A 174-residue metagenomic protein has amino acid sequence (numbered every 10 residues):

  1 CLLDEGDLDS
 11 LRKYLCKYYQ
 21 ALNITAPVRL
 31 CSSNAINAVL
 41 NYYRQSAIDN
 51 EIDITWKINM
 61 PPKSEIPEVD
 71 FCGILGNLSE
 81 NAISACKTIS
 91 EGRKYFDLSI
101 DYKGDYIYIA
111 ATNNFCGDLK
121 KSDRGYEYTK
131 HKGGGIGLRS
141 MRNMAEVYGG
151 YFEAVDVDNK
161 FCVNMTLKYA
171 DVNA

Functional and structural regions predicted by a protein language model:
C16-Q20, S32-N50: Short beta-to-alpha transition helix within the HATPase_c
V28, S32, I54-L75: Conserved short strand/loop->alpha-helix "switch" segment adjacent to the catalytic nucleotide/phosphoryl-transfer site
E68-E91, M144: Conserved ATP-binding N-box helix of the HATPase_c
R93-D105: Short beta-strand/loop element within the Bergerat-fold HATPase_c
D105-I136, A174: Glycine-rich/acidic phosphate-handling loop/turn and adjacent ATP-lid/helix of nucleotide-binding kinase/ATPase domains
G117, V157-N164: Glycine-rich nucleotide-binding loop
S140-G149: Conserved glycine-/histidine-rich ATP-lid loop and adjacent helix of the Bergerat-fold HATPase_c
G149-N159: Glycine-rich ATP-binding loops of the HATPase_c
